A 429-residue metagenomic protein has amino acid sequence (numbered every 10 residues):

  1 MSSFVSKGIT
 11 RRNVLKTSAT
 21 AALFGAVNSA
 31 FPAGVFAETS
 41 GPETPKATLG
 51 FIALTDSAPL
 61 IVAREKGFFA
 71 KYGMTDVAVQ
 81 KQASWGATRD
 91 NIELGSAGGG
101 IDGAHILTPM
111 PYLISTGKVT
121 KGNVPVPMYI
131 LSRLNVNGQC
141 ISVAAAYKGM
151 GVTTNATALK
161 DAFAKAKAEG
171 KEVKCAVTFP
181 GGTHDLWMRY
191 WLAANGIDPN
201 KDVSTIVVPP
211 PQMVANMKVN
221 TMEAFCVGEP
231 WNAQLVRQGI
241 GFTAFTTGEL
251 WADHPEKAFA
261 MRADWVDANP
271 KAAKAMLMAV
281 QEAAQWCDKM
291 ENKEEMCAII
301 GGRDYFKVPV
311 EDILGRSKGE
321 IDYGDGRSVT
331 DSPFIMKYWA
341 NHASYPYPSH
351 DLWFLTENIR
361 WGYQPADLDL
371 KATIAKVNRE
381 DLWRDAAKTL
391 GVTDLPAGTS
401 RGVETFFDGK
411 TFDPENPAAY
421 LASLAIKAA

Functional and structural regions predicted by a protein language model:
M1-N13, V27: N-terminal secretory signal peptides
S18-A26: Sec-dependent signal peptide hydrophobic core
P32-A37: Boundary at the C-terminal end of the N-terminal hydrophobic targeting segment
E38-N200, S204-V207, V219, E223-A233 (+3 more regions): Short, glycine-/small- and polar/acidic-enriched structural segments that line small-molecule recognition paths
D102-G103, K201-T243, R262, E294 (+3 more regions): Ligand-binding pocket segment of bilobal, Venus flytrap-like solute-binding proteins
I141-S142, A258-M261, W265-V266: Short glycine- and hydrophobic/aromatic-rich loop-to-beta-strand nucleating segment in the catalytic cores
A268-D381: Secondary-structure end/capping motifs
L352-A429: Conserved C-terminal helix/tail region of periplasmic/extracytoplasmic solute-binding proteins
